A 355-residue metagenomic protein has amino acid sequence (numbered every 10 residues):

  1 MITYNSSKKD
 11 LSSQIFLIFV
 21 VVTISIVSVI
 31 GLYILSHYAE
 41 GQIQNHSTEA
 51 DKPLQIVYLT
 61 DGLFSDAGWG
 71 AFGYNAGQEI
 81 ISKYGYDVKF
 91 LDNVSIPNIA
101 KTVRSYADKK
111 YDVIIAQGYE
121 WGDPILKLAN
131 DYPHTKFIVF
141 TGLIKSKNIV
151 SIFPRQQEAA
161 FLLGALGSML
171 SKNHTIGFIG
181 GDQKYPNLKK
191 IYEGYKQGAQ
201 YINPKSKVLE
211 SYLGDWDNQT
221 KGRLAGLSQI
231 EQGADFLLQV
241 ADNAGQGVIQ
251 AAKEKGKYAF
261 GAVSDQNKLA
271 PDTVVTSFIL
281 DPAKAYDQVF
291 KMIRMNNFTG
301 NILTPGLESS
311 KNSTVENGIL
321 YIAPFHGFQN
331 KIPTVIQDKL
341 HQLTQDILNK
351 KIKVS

Functional and structural regions predicted by a protein language model:
M1-T48: Secretory targeting signatures
Q14, I34-S355: A residue-level marker of the well-folded mature domains of exported/periplasmic proteins
